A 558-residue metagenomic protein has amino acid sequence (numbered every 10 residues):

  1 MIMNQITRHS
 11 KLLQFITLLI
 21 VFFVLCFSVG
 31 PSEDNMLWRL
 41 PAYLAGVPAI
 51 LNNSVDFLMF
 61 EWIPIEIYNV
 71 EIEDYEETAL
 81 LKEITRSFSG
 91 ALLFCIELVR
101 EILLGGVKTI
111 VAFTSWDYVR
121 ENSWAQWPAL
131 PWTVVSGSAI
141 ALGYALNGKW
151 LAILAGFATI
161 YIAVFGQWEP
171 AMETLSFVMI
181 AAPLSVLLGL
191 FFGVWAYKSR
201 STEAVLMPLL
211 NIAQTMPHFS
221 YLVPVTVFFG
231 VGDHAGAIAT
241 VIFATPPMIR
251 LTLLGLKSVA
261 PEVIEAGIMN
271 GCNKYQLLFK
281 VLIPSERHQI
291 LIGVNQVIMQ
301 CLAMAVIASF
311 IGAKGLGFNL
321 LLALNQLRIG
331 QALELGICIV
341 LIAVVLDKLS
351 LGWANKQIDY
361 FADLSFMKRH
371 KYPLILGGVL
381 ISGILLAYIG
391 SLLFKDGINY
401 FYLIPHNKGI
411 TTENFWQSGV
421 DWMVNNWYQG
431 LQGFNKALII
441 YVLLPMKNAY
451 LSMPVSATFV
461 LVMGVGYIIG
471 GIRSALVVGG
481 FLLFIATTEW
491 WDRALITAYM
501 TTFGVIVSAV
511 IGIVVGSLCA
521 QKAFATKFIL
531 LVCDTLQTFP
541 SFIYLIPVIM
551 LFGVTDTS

Functional and structural regions predicted by a protein language model:
M1-S176, S350-Y499, I506: N-terminal, non-cleaved signal-anchor transmembrane helix
A139-Y144, A158-M172, A181-L210, V462-I469 (+4 more regions): Transmembrane-helix boundary motif in ABC transporter permease subunits
I162, F177-I180, L184-F191, Y197 (+4 more regions): Generic hydrophobic transmembrane alpha-helix motif, especially the helices
A171, L175, V205, L209-I212 (+7 more regions): Hydrophobic alpha-helical elements at and bordering transmembrane segments of multi-pass membrane proteins
A182, I238, I242-F243, K274-I307 (+4 more regions): Transmembrane alpha-helices
L188-W195, S199-L209, S220, A235-I238 (+9 more regions): Membrane-embedded alpha-helices of multi-pass transport/permease systems
M216, L256-E286, G312-A313, L536-F539: Short helix-to-coil transition segments within interhelical loops that connect adjacent transmembrane helices
L316-W353: Hydrophobic alpha-helical transmembrane segments of polytopic membrane proteins
